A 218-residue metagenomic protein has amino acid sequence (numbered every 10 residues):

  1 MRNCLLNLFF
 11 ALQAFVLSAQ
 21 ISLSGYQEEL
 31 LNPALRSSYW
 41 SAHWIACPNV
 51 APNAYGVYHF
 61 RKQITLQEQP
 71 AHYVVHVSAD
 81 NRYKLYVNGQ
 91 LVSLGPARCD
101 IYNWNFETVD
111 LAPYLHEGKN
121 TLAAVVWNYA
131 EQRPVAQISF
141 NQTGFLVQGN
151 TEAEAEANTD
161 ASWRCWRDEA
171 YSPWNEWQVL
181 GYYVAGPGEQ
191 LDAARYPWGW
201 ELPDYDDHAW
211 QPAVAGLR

Functional and structural regions predicted by a protein language model:
M1-S22: Bacterial Sec-dependent N-terminal signal peptides
Q20-V50, A124-R218: An acidic-aromatic loop/edge-strand motif
P48-Y58, P96-W104: Extracellular beta-rich ligand/substrate-recognition surface
A54-L66, N105-D110: Short beta-strands within extracellular/lumenal beta-sheet-rich domains
H59-Q63, A71-V75, Y86-N88, C99 (+1 more regions): N-terminal, post-signal-peptide region of Sec/Tat-exported proteins
T65-Q67, S78-D80, A112, V125-Y129 (+1 more regions): Solvent-exposed residues in well-ordered beta-strands and their adjoining turns, especially edge/terminal strands
Q67, A71-L85, L122-A124, W210: Aromatic-lined ligand-binding clefts that engage carbohydrates, nucleic acids, or primary amines
K84-S139: Beta-strand-rich ligand-recognition modules
